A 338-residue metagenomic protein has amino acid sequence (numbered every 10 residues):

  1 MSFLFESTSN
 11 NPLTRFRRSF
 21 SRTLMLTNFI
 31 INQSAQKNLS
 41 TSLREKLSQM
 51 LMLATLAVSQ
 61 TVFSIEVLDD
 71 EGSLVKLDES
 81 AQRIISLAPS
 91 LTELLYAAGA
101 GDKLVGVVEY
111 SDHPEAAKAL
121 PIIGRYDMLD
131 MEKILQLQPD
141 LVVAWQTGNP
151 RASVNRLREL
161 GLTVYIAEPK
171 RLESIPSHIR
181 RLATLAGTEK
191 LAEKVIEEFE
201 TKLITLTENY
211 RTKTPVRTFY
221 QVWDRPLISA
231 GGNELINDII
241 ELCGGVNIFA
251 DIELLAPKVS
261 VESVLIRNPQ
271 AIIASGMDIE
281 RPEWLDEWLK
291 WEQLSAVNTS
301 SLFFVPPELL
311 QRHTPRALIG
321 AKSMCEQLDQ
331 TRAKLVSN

Functional and structural regions predicted by a protein language model:
L13-F16, F20-T23, T27-L51: Bacterial N-terminal signal peptides that target proteins for export
I65-V67, S73-L74, D140-L141, R151-I228 (+3 more regions): Extracytoplasmic substrate-binding proteins
L68-G72, I123-E132, I252-V261: Short helix-initiation/N-cap motifs at beta->coil->alpha
R83-L137, L141-T147, I248: A short, structured surface patch at a secondary-structure boundary
A88, Q146-T147, V222, I252 (+1 more regions): Short secondary-structure boundary segments
V108, N233-A256, G276, F303-F304: His/Asp/Glu-enriched short active-site or ligand-binding loop at hydrolase and phosphoryl-transfer sites
M131-Q138, L160, V259-N268: Short helices/loops that flank or line small-molecule/ion binding pockets
